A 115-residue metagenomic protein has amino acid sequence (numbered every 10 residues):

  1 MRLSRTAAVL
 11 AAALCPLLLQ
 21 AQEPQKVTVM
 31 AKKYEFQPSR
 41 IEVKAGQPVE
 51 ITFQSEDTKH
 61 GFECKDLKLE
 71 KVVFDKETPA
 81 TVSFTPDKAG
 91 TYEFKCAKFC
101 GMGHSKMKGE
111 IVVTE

Functional and structural regions predicted by a protein language model:
M1-L10: Bacterial N-terminal signal peptides that target proteins for export
A11-Q20: Hydrophobic h-region of N-terminal signal peptides that target proteins for export in Gram-negative bacteria
E23-K26, S39-T58, P79-K88, T114: Beta-strand cores of secreted/periplasmic/IMS beta-sandwich domains, seen most often in copper-related folds
K26-M30, P48-T52, E63, E93-K95 (+1 more regions): Soluble periplasmic/extracytoplasmic beta-strand elements of cell-envelope proteins
K33-F36: Short helix-initiation/N-cap motifs at beta->coil->alpha
H60-D66: Change to "...patches in solvent-exposed regions of secreted, membrane-anchored, or virion-exposed structural
L69-V72: Surface-exposed loop/edge segments in extracytoplasmic proteins
D75-E115: Extracellular/periplasmic metallocenter environments
